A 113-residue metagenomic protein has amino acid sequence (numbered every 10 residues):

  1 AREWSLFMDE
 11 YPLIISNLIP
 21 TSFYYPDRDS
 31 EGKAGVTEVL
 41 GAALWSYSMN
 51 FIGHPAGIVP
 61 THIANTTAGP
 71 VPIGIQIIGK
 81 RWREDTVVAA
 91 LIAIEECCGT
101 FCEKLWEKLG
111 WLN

Functional and structural regions predicted by a protein language model:
A1-F51, E107, W111-L112: Serine-dependent amide/ester hydrolase catalytic core
R2, D9-E10, F51-N113: Structural helix-boundary/capping segments
